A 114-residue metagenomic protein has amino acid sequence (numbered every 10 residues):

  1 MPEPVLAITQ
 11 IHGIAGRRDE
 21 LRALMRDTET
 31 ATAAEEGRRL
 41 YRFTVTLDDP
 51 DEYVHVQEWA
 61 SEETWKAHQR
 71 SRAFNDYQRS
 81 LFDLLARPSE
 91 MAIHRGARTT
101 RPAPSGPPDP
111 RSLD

Functional and structural regions predicted by a protein language model:
M1-E3, R42-D49, R79-D114: Glycine-rich beta-strand-turn "strand-cap" elements at beta-sheet edges
M1-P2, A33-E36, D49-Y53: Short hydrophobic/aromatic-rich motifs at helix boundaries and adjacent loops
E3-V5, E20, E36-R38: Short, flexible segments with low predicted structural confidence
V5-H12, R42-Q69: Short, well-ordered beta-strand segments in beta-rich or mixed alpha/beta enzyme and ligand-binding folds
H12-L21: Short, surface-exposed ligand-recognition loops at beta-strand->loop->(often short) alpha-helix junctions that present
D27-R39, E58-A92: An amphipathic, aromatic/His-enriched active-site/gating alpha helix that lines ligand/cofactor pockets
